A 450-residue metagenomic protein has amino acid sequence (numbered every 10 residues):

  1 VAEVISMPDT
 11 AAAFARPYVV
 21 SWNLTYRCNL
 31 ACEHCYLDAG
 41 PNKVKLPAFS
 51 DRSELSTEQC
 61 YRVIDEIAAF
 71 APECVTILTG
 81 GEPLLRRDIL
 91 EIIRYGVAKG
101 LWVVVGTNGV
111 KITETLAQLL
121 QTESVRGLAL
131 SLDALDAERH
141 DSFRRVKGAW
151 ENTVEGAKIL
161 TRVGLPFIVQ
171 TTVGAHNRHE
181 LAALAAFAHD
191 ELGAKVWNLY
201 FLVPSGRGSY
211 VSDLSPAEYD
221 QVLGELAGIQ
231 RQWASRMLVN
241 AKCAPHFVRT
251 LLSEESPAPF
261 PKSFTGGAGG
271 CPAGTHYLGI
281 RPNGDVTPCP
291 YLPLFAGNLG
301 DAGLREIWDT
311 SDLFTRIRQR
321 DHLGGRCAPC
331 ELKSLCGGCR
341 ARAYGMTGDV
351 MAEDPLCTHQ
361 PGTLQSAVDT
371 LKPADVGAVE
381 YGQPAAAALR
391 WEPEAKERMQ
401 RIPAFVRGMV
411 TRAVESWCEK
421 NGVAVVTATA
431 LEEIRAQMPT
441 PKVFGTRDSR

Functional and structural regions predicted by a protein language model:
V1, N23, L46-S50, L55 (+4 more regions): Radical SAM enzyme [4Fe-4S]-AdoMet core and its adjacent flexible, acidic and glycine-rich loops/tails across
A2-E123, G127: Conserved alpha-helical substructure of the radical SAM core
E3-R16, Y291-Q383: Flexible mid-to-C-terminal extensions adjoining Fe-S/redox cofactors in radical SAM and related proteins
R27, A31, C35-D38, G274 (+4 more regions): Cys/His-rich metal-chelating microdomains
V63, I92, G96, G156 (+3 more regions): Aromatic/hydrophobic pocket-lining residues that form π-stacking "cages" and hydrophobic walls in ligand
Y381-R450: Non-catalytic accessory segments flanking P-loop/AAA+ NTPase cores
